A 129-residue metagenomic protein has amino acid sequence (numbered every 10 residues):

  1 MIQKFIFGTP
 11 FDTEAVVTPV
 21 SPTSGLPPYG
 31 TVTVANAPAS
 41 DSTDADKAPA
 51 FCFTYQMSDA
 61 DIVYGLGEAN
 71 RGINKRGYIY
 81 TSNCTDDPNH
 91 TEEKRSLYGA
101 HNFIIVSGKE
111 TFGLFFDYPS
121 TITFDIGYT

Functional and structural regions predicted by a protein language model:
M1-T129: Catalytic and substrate-binding clefts that recognize carbohydrates or anionic sugar/phosphate headgroups
